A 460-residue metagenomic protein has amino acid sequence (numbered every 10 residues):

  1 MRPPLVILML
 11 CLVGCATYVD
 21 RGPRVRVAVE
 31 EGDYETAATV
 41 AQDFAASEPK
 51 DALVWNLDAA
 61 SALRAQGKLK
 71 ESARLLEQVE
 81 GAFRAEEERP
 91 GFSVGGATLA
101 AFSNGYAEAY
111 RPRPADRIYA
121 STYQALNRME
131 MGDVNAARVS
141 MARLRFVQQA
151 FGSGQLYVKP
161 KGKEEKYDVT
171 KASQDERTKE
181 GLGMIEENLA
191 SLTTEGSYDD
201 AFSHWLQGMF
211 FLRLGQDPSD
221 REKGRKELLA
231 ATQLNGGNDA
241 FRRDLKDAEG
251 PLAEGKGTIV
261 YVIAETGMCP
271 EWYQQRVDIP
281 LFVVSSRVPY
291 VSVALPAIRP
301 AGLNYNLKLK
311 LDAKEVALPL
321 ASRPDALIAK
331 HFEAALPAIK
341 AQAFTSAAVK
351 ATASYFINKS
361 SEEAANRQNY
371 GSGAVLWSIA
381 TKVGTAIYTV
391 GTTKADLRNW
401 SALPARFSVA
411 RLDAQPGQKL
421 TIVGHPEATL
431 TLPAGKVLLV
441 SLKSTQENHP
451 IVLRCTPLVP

Functional and structural regions predicted by a protein language model:
L12-T36, D43-A45: Bacterial Sec signal peptide processing site at the extreme N-terminus
V27, A62-L63, N127, F210: Residue-level signature for tetratricopeptide repeat
E31, Q66, M131, L214-P218: Structural motif corresponding to the intra-repeat A-B loop/turn of tetratricopeptide repeats
A41-Q42, L76-E77, F83, M141 (+3 more regions): Inward-facing hydrophobic residues that define packing positions of alpha-helical scaffold repeats
S47-P49, F83, P90, V147-Q155 (+1 more regions): Alpha-helical junction/boundary sensor with strong preference for TPR arrays
D247-P460: Short loop/turn and low-complexity linker motifs enriched in small/turn-promoting residues
